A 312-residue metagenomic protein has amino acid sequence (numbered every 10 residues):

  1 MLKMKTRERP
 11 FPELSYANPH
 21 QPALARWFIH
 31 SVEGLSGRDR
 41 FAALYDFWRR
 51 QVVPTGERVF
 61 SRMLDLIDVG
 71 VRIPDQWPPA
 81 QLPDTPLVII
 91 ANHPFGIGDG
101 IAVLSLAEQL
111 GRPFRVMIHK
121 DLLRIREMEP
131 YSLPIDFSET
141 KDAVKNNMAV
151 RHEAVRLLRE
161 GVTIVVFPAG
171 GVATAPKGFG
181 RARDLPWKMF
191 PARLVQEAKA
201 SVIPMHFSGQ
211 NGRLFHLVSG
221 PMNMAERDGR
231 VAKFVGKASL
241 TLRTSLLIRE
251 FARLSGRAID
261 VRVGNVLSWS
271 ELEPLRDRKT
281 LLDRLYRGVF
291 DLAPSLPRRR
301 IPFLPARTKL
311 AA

Functional and structural regions predicted by a protein language model:
M1-L87, G100-A102, Q109-G111, P130 (+2 more regions): Membrane-anchoring hydrophobic helices of lipid-metabolizing enzymes
F11-E13, M148-A312: Non-catalytic C-terminal accessory region of glycerolipid acyltransferases and related lyso-lipid remodeling enzymes
S31, L64-V69, T140-K145, G180-A182: Short, flexible loop segments at the rims of nucleotide/cofactor-binding pockets, characterized by
A42, L87-A143: Catalytic core of membrane glycerolipid acyltransferases/transacylases, capturing the structured, soluble-facing
R62, A102-S105, Q109, R156 (+2 more regions): Residue-level signal for well-ordered alpha-helical scaffold segments within enzymatic catalytic domains
G70-P79, I118-D121, R151-A154: Short, charged beta->alpha transition segments
P78, D121-L123, E139, G209 (+1 more regions): Residue-level detector of flexible, active-site-proximal loop/helix-junction positions within diverse enzyme catalytic
D84-T85, G111-P113, E160-V162, K199: Short coil/turn connectors at secondary-structure junctions
